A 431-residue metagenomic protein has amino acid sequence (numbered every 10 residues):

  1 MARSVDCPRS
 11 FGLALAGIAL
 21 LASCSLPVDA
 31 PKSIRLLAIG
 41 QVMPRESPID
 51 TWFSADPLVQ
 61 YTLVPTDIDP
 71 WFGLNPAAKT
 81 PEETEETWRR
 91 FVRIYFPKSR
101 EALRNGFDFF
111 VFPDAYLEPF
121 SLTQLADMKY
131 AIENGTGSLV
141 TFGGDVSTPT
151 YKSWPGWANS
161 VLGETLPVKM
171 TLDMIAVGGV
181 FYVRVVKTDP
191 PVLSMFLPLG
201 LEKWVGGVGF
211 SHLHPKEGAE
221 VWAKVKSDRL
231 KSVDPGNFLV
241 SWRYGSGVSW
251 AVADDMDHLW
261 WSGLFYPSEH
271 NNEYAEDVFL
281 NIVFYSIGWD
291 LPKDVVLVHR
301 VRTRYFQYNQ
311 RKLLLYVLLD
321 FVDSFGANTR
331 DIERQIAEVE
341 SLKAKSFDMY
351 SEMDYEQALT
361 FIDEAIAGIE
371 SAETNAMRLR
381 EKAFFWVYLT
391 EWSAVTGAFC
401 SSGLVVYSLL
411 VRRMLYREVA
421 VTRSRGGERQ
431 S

Functional and structural regions predicted by a protein language model:
M1-C7: N-terminal secretory signal peptides that target proteins for export/translocation
G12-A19, S23-D108: Aromatic-Pro/Gly-enriched surface loop or interdomain linker that acts as a lid/target-recognition segment
S25-I34, A38-P44, L230-F238, R243-A376: Extracellular ligand-binding/catalytic regions of CAZymes and related secreted enzymes and adhesion modules
V42-P44, D69, A115-P119, D145-P149 (+2 more regions): Solvent-exposed loop/turn segments at secondary-structure junctions within structured extracellular/periplasmic domains
F109-F196: A glycine-rich, often tryptophan-bearing local segment used as a flexible ligand/cofactor-contacting loop or short
G179-S246, A253: Catalytic beta-strand/loop cores that center a nucleophilic Ser/Cys/Thr and support acyl-enzyme chemistry
I366-S393: Short, aromatic-rich amphipathic segments at membrane interfaces that lie adjacent to a transmembrane helix or signal
S401-Q430: Juxtamembrane interface at the cytosolic side of transmembrane helices
